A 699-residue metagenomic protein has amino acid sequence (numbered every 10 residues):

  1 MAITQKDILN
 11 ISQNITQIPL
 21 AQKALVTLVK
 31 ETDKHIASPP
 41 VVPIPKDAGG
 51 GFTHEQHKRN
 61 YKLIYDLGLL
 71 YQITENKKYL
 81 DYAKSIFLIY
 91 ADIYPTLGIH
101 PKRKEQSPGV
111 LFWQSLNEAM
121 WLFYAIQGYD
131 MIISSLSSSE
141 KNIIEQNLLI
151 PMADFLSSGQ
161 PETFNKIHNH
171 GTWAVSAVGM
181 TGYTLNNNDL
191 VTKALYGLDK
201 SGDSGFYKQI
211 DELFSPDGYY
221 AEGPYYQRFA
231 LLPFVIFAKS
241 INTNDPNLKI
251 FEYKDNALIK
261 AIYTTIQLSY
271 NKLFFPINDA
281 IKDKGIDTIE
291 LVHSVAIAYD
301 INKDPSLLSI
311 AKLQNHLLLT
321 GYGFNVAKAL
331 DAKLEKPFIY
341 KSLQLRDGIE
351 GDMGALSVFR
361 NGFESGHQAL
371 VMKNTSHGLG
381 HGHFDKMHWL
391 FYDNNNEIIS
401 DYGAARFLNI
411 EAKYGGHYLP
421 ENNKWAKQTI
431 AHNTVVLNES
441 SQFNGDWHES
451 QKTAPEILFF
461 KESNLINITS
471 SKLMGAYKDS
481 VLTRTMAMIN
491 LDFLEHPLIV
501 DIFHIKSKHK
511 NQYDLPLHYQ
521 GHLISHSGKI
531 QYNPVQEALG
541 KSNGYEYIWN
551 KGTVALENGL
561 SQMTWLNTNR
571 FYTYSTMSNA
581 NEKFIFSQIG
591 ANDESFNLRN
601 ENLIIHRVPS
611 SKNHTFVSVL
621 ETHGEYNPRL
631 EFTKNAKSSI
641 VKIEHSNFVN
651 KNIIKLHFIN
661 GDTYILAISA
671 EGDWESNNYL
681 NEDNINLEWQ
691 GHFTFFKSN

Functional and structural regions predicted by a protein language model:
K6, I11-I15, Q22, D33 (+2 more regions): Aromatic-lined, polymer-binding surfaces characteristic of secreted/periplasmic polysaccharide-degrading enzymes
K249-N325: C-terminal, helix-dominated tail/subdomain
P276-I281, I286-L291, Q368-T375, I398-G403 (+5 more regions): Short amphipathic beta-strand/extended segments with alternating polar/hydrophobic composition
I310, H316-E537, K612, T622-E625: Catalytic and substrate-binding regions of extracellular carbohydrate-active enzymes, especially polysaccharide lyases
T469-K472, Q562-M563, N650-F658: Short, hydrophobic/proline-enriched secondary-structure or compact coil segments at domain edges
L517-Y519, R570-A591, H614-Y626: Short, hydrophobic/aromatic-enriched beta-strand segments in well-ordered soluble domains
H518-N579: Polysaccharide-binding surfaces and accessory modules of carbohydrate-active proteins
L603-T615, L620-N699: Non-catalytic terminal regions with compositionally biased, polar/charged low complexity
